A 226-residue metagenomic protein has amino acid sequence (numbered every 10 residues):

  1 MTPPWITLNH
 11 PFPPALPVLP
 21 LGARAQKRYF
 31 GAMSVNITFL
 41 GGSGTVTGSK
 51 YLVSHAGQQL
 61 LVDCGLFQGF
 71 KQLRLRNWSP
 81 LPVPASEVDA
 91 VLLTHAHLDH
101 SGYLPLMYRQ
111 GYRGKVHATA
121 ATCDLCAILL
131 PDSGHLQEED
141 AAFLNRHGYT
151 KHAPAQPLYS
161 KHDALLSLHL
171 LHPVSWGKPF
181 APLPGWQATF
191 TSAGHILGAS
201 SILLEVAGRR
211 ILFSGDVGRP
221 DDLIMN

Functional and structural regions predicted by a protein language model:
M33-G48: N-terminal metal-binding scaffold of metallo-dependent hydrolase/deaminase domains
N36, L40, S54-H55, V174-N226: Catalytic core of the metallo-beta-lactamase
S43-T45, H55-G114, A118-L171, V217-N226: Pre-active-site segment of Zn-dependent metallo-hydrolases
